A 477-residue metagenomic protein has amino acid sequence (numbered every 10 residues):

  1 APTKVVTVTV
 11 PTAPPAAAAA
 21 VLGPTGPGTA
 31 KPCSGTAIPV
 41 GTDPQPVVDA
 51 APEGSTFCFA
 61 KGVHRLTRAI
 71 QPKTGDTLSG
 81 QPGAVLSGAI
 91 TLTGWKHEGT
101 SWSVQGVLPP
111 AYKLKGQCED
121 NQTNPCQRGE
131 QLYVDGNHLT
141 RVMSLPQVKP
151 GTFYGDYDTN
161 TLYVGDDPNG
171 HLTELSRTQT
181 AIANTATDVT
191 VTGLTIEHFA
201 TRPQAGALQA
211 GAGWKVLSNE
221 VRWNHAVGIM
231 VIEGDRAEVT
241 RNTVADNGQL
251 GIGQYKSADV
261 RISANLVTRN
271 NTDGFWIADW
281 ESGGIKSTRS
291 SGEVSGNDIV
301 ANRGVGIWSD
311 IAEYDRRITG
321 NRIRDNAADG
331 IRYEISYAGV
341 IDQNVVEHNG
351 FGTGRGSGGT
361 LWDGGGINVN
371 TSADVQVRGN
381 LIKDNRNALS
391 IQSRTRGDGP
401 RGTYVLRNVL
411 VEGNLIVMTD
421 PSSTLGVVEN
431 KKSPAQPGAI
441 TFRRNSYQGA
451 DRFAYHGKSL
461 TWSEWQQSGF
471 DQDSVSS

Functional and structural regions predicted by a protein language model:
A1-G35: N-terminal low-complexity, Pro/Thr-rich disordered segments that flank secretion/membrane-targeting signals
V6-P15, G80, G193, V417: Intrinsically disordered, low-complexity repeat segments enriched in small/polar residues
V21-Q209, W462, Q466-S477: Extracellular polysaccharide-degrading/modifying enzymes targeting complex plant/algal/animal polysaccharides
R65, V216, V294: Short alpha-helical
A69, A181-I182, E197, T201-Q209 (+3 more regions): Glycine- and acidic/polar-rich repeat regions and solenoidal domains
N160, V191, N219, N242 (+2 more regions): Conserved hydrophobic/aromatic pocket- or pore-lining residues that grip, position, or stack substrates in active sites
Q209-K215, E220-H225: Surface-exposed extracellular loop regions of Gram-negative outer-membrane beta-barrel proteins
